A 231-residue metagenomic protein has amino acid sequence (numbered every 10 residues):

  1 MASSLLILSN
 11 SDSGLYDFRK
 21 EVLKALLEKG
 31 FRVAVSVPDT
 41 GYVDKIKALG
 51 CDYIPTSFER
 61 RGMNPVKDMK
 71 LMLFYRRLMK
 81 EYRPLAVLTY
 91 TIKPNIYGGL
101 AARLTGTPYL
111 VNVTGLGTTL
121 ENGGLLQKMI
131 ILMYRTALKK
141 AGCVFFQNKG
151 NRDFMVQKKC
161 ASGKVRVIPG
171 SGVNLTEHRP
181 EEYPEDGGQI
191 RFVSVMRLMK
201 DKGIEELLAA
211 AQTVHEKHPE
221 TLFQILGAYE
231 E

Functional and structural regions predicted by a protein language model:
M1-D39, C51, V214-E216: N-terminal subdomain of nucleotide-sugar transferases
N10-G14, V195-K200, V214, A228-E231: Short donor-sugar binding/catalytic loops of nucleotide-sugar-dependent glycosyltransferases, especially enzymes
D17-F18, V66, K70-L73, P108-L110 (+1 more regions): Nucleotide-sugar donor phosphate/pyrophosphate-binding loop at the beta->alpha transition of glycosyltransferases
E28-K67: Conserved nucleotide-sugar phosphate-binding/catalytic loop shared by glycosyltransferases and other
V37-G41, V195, L222-E231: Glycosyltransferase donor-sugar binding loop
I54, R135-P180, R191: Donor nucleotide-sugar binding/catalytic pocket of nucleotide-sugar-dependent glycosyltransferases
T89-N95, V113: Short His-centered aromatic/hydrophobic patch
P184-K202, L207-Q212, F223-Q224: Conserved donor-binding/catalytic core segment of Leloir-type glycosyltransferases
